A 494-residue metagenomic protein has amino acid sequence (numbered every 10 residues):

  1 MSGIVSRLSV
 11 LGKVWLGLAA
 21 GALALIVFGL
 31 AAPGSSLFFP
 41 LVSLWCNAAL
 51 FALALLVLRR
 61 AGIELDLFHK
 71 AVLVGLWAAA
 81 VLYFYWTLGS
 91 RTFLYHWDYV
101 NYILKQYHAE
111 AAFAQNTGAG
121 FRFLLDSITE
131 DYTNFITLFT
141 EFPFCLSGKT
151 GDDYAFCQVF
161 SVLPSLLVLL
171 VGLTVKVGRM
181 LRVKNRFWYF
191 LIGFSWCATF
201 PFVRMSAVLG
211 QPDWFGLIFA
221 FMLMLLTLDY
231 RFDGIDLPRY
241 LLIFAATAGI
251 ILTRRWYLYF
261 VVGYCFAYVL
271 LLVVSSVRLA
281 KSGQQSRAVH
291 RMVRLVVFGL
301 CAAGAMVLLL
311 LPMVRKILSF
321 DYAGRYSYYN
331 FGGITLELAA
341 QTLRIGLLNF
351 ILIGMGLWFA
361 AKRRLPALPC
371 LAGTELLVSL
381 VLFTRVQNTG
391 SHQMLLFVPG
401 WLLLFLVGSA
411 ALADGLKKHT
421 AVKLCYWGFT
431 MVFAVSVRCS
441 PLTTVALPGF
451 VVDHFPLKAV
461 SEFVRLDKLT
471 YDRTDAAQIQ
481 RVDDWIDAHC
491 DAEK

Functional and structural regions predicted by a protein language model:
M1-Y85, R294-F298: Start-transfer (signal-anchor) and selected internal transmembrane alpha helices of multi-pass inner/ER membrane
G3, A49-R59, L166-K176, V269-L279 (+2 more regions): Hydrophobic, aromatic-rich transmembrane alpha-helices and their immediate juxtamembrane boundary segments
G3, K70-L73, F187-L191, L241-A245 (+4 more regions): Signature aromatic-anchored transmembrane alpha helix within multi-pass, membrane-resident enzymes that catalyze glycan
G89-V100, A114-T137, V159-F160: Membrane-proximal lumenal/periplasmic loop motifs of glycosylation machinery
F156-K184, M222: Transmembrane-helix motifs of polytopic, lipid-linked glycan transferases
M205-F215: Short acidic/glycine- and proline-prone juxtamembrane loop motifs at membrane-interface regions of multi-pass membrane
Y257-L258, A267-V277, R291-G333, Q341-L352 (+2 more regions): Membrane-lumen/periplasm interface segments of specific transmembrane helices in polyprenyl phosphate-linked
T430-K494: Membrane-embedded, lumen/periplasm-facing catalytic core of multi-pass transferases that use lipid-linked donors
